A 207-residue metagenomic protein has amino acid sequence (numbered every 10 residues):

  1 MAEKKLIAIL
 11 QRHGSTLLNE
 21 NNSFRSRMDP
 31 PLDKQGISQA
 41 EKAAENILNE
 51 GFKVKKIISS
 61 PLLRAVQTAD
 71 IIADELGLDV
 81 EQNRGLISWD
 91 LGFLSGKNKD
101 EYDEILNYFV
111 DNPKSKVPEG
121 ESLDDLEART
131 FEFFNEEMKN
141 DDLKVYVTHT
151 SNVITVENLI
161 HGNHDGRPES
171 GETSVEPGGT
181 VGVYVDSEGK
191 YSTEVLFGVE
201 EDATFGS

Functional and structural regions predicted by a protein language model:
L6-D79: Active-site-proximal alpha-helix that buttresses catalytic centers in soluble enzyme cores
A8, N140-S151: Generic beta-sheet signal
L17, R64-V66, S88, N152-T155: Short, active-site-adjacent cap segments at secondary-structure transitions
P31, D74-F131, G206: Phosphate-handling substructures
E50-K53, E137-L143: Glycine-rich phosphate-binding loop signature in dinucleotide/nucleotide-binding domains
G51-G85, N107, N158-H161, Y184-S207: Conserved histidine-centered catalytic loops in small-molecule metabolism enzymes
S59-S60, A128, V147-T148: Short beta-strand scaffold positions
H164-T193: Domain-level recognition of soluble alpha/beta enzyme cores, biased toward histidine phosphatases/phosphomutases
